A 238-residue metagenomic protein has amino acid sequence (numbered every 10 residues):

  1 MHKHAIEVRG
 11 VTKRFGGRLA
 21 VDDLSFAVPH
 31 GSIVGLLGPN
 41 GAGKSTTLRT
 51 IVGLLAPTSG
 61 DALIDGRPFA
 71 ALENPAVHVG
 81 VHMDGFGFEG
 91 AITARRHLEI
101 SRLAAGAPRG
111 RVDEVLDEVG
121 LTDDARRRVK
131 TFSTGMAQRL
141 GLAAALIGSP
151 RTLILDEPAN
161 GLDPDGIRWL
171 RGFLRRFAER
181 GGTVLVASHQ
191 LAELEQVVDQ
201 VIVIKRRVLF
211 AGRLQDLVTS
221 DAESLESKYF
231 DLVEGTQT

Functional and structural regions predicted by a protein language model:
V52: Helix-to-loop junction immediately C-terminal to a conserved catalytic motif
G60-P75: Conserved ABC transporter NBD signature motif
E99, L103, R109-D124: Conserved ABC ATPase "signature" region
L153-E157: Catalytic Walker B motif of ABC-type/P-loop ATPase nucleotide-binding domains
I167-R180: Helical segment within the ABC ATPase nucleotide-binding domain
V201-R213: H-loop (His-switch) and adjacent beta-strand-loop-beta switch element of ABC-type ATPase nucleotide-binding domains
